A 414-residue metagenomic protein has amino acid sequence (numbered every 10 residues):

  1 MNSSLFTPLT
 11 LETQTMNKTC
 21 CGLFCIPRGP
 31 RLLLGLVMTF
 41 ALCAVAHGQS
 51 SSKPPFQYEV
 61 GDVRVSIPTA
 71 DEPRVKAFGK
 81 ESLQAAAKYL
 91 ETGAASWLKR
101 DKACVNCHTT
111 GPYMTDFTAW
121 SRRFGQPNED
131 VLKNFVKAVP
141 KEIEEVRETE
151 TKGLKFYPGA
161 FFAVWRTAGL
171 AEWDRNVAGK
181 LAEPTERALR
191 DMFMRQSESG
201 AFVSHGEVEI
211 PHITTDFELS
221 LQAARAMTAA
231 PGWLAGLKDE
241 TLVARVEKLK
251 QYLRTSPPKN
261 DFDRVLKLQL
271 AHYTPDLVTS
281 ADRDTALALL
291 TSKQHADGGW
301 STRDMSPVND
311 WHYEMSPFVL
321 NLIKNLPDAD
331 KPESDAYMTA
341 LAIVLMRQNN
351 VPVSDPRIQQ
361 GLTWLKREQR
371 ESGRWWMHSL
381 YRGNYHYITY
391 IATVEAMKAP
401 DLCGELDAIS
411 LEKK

Functional and structural regions predicted by a protein language model:
M1-P30: N-terminal secretory signal peptides that target proteins for export/translocation
C21-G22, I26, A44, V105-H108: Secreted/luminal cysteine- and crosslink-motif detector
L33-A44: Bacterial N-terminal signal peptides
S50-S82, R100-P127, E145-R190, S197-E247 (+3 more regions): An alpha-helical repeat/solenoid feature that recognizes helix-turn-helix modules
A86, L90, F135, V139 (+4 more regions): Buried hydrophobic core positions in alpha-solenoid tandem helical repeats
K88-K99, Q369: N-terminal capping segment at the start of a domain
D130-V146: A short glycine/small-residue-enriched secondary-structure motif
K414: Active-site-adjacent helix/loop segment of glycosyltransferases that harbors family-specific signature motifs
